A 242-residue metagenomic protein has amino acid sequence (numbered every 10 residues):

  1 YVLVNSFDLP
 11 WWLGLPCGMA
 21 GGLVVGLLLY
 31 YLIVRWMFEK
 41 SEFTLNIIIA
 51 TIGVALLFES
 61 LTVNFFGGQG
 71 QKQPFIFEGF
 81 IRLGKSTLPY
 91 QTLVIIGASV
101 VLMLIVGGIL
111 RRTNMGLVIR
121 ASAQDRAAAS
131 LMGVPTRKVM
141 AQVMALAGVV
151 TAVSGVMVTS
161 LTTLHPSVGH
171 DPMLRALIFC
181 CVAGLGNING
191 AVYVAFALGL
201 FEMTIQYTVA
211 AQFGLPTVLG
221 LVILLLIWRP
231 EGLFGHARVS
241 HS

Functional and structural regions predicted by a protein language model:
Y1, M19-V25, V54-T62, A98-G107 (+3 more regions): Hydrophobic core segments of alpha-helical transmembrane domains in multi-pass membrane transport and ion-translocation
V2, W36-M37, S122, V156 (+1 more regions): Amphipathic alpha-helical segments that mediate coupling or scaffolding at interfaces
S6-D8, E42, R112, A123 (+4 more regions): Helix-loop interface residues and adjacent transmembrane-helix termini in multi-pass membrane transporters, primarily
D8-A20, A141-T151, G155-V156, L161-G220: Transmembrane alpha-helical segments in multi-pass inner-membrane proteins
D8-V54, L61, Y193-L198, R229-P230: Alpha-helical transmembrane segments within multi-pass membrane transporters and channels
W36-M37, E42-R112, V139, T204 (+4 more regions): Transmembrane helix-bundle core of multi-pass membrane transporters and related energy-transducing complexes
T87-L164, A183, I188-V194: Helix-loop-helix "hairpin" substructures at the membrane interface of multi-pass membrane proteins
